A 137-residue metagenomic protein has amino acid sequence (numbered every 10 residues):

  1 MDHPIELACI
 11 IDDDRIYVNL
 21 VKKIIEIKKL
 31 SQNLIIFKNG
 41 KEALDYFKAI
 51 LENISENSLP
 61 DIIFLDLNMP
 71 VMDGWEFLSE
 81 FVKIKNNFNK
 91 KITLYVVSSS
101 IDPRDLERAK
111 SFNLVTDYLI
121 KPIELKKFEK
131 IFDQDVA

Functional and structural regions predicted by a protein language model:
E6-I16, V21-I25: Conserved acidic segment of CheY-like receiver
I36-A49, G74: Helix N-cap/capping motif at the beta->alpha junctions
I63, D117-Y118: Two-component signal transduction core modules
D66: Active-site residues of response regulator receiver
M69: Receiver (REC) domain active-site loop signature in two-component systems and cognate sites in sensor histidine kinases
W75-F88: Short amphipathic alpha-helix used as the core "switch/output" element in two-component signaling
E76, K90-I92, S100-D117: Alpha4 helix (beta4-alpha4-beta5 surface) of REC/receiver domains from two-component response regulators
K121: A Lys-centered signature of the CheY-like receiver
